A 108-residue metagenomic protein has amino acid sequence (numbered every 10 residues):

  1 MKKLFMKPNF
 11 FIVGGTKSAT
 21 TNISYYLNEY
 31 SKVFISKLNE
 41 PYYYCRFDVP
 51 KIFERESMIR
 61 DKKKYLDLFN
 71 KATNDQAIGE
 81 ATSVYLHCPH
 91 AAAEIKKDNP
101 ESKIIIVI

Functional and structural regions predicted by a protein language model:
M1-L86, E94-V107: PAPS-dependent sulfotransferase catalytic core
